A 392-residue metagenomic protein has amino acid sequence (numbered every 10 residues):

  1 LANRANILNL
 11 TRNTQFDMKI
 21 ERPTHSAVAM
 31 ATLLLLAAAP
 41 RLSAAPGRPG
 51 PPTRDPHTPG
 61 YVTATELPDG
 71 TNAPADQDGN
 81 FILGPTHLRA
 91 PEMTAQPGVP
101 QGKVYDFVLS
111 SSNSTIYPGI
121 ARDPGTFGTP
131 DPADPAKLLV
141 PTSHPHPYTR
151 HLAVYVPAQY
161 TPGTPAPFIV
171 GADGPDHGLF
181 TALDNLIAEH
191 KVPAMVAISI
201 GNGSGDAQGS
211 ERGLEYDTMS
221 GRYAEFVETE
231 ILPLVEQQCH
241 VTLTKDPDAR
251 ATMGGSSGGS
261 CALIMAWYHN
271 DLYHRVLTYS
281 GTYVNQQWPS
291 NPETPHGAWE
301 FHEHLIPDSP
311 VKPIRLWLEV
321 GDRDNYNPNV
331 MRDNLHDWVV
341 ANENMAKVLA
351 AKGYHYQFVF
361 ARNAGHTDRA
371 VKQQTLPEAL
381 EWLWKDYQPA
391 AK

Functional and structural regions predicted by a protein language model:
R4, L8-L10: Short hydrophobic targeting helices and cationic amphipathic motifs that mediate membrane/organellar targeting
R12, D17-M30: Bacterial N-terminal signal peptides that target proteins for export
A29-R41: Bacterial N-terminal signal peptides
L42-P46: Boundary at the C-terminal end of the N-terminal hydrophobic targeting segment
G47-G50, A390-K392: Low-complexity, Pro/Thr/Ser/Gly/Ala-rich linker/spacer regions in secreted, extracellular modular proteins
P49-E66, A90: Short acidic, Pro/Gly- and aromatic-enriched capping/linker segments at domain boundaries
Y61, P68-K392: Non-catalytic cap/lid and distal C-terminal segments of serine-dependent acyl enzymes
